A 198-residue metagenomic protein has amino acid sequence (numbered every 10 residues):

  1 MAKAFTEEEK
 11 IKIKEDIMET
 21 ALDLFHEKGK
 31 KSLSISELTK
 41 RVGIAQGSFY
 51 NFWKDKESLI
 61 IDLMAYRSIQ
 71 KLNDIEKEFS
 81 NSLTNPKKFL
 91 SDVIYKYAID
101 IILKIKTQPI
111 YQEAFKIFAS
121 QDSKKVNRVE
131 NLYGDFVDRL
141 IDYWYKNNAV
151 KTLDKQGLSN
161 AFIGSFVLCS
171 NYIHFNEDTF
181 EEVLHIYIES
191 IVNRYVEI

Functional and structural regions predicted by a protein language model:
M1-K28, S36-E37, R41: Basic, helix-initiating cap at the start of DNA-binding domains
I11-E19, K31-S32, F52-E76, S80 (+2 more regions): An amphipathic alpha-helix adjacent to DNA-recognition modules
L24-S58: Helix-turn-helix
A45-N51, Q108, A161, S165: Gram-positive cell-envelope targeting signals
D62, E76-K104, L158-F162, E181: Hydrophobic alpha-helical connector segments
I69, N73, K77, S120-N147 (+3 more regions): Amphipathic alpha-helical packing segments from all-alpha helical-bundle domains
I99-D135: Short secondary-structure transition hinges
R139-K146, G164-I198: C-terminal peripheral helix-coil segments that are non-catalytic and often amphipathic
